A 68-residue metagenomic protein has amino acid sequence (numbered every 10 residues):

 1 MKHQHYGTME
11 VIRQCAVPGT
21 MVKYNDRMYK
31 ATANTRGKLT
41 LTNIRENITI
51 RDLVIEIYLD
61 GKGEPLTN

Functional and structural regions predicted by a protein language model:
M1-V17: Mixed-charge, Lys/Arg-rich low-complexity intrinsically disordered regions
K2-Y6, I48-N68: Intrinsically disordered, low-complexity, charged/polar segments
M28-L53, I57: Basic/aromatic-rich interaction segments and small domains that mediate binding to polyanionic partners
